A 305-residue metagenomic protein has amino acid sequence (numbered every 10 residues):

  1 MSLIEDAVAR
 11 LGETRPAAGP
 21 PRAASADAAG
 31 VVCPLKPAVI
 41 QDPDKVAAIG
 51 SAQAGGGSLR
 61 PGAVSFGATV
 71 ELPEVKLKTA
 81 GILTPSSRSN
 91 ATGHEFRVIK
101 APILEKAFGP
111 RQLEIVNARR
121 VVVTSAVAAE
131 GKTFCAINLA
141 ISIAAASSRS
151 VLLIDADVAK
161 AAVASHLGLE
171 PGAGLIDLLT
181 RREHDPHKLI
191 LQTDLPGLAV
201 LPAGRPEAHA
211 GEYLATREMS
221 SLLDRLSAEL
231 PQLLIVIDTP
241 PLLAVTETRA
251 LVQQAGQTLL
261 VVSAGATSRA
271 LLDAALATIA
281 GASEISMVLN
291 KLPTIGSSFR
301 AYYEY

Functional and structural regions predicted by a protein language model:
M1-Y305: P-loop NTP-binding module
